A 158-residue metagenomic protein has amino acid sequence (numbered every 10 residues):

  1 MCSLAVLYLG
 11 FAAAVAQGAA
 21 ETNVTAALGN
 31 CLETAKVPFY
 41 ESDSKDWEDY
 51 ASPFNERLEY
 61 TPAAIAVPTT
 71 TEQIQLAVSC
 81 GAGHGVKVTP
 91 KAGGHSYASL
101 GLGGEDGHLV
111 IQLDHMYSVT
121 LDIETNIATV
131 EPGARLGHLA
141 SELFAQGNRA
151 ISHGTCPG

Functional and structural regions predicted by a protein language model:
C2-G158: N-terminal accessory segments
